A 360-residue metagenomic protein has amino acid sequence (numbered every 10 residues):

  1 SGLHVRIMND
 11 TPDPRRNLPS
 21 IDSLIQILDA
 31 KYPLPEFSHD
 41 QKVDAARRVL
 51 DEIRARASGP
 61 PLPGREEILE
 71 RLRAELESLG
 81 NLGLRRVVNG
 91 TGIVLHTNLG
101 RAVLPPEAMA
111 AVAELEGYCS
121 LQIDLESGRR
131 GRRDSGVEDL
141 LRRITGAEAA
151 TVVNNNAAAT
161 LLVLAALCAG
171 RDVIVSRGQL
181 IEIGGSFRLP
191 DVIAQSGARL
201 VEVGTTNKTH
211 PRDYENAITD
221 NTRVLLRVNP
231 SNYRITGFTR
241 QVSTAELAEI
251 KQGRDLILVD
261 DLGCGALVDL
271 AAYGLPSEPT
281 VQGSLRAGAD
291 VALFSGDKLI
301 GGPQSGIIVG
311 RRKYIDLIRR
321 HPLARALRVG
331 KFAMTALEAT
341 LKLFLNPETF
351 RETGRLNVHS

Functional and structural regions predicted by a protein language model:
S1-I7: Short, Lys/Arg-enriched N-terminal segments with co-localized hydrophobic residues within the first ~10-30 amino acids
M8-E77: Long amphipathic alpha-helical segments
L18-P19, F37, V88-G92, I300-P303: Short Gly/Ser/Thr- and Asp/Glu-enriched loop/turn motifs at secondary-structure junctions
A46-R47, D51, G90-T91, R101-E126: Glycine-rich phosphate-binding segment of PLP-dependent enzymes
G59-L104, A108-A111: Long amphipathic N-terminal alpha/beta scaffold segment
L79-G90, Y118-R130, A149-A150: Short, flexible active-site-proximal loops enriched in glycine and acidic residues
L125-F344: Conserved PLP-enzyme active-site core in the AAT-like
F344-S360: Structural signature of PLP-dependent enzymes
